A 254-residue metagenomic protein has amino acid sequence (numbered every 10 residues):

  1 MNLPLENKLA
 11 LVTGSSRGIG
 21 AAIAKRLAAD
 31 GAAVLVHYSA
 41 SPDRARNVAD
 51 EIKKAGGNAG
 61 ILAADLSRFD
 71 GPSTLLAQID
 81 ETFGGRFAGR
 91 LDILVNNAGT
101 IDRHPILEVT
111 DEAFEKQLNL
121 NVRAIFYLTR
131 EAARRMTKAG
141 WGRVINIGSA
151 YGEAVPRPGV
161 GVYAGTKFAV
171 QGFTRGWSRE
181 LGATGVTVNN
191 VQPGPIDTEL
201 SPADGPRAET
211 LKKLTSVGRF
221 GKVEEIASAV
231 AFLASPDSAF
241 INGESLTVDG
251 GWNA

Functional and structural regions predicted by a protein language model:
L9, S16-R17: Conserved glycine-rich cofactor-binding loop
P42-D43, A63-A77, D111, E224-E225: The beta1-alpha1 cofactor-binding region of Rossmann-like NAD(H)/NADP(H)-dependent oxidoreductases
P105-I106, A113-L118, L211: Substrate-binding pocket helix/loop in short-chain dehydrogenase/reductase
F126, W141, R219-V248, N253: C-terminal substrate-recognition "lid" of short-chain dehydrogenase/reductases
T129, T166, T174: Active-site helix of classical SDR
R134, S178-E180, A239: Alpha-helical segment proximal to the catalytic Tyr-Lys
G182, T187, I241-G243: Short, small/polar-rich loop/turn modules that mediate ligand/substrate recognition or access, typified
